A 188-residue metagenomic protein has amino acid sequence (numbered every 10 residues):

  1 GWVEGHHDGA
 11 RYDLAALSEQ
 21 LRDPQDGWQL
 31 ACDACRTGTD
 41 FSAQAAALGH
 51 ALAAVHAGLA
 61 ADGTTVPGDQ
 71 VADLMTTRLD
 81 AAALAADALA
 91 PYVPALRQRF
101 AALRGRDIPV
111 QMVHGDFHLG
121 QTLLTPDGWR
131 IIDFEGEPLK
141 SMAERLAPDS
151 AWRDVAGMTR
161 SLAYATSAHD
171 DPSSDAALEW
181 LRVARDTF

Functional and structural regions predicted by a protein language model:
G1-D87, P91, P126-G128, I132-L178 (+1 more regions): Conserved ATP-binding subdomain of kinase catalytic cores across diverse folds
L79-M112: An alpha-helical support segment within catalytic cores of ATP-dependent transferases
D116: Conserved catalytic-loop position in the HRD/HxD motif
